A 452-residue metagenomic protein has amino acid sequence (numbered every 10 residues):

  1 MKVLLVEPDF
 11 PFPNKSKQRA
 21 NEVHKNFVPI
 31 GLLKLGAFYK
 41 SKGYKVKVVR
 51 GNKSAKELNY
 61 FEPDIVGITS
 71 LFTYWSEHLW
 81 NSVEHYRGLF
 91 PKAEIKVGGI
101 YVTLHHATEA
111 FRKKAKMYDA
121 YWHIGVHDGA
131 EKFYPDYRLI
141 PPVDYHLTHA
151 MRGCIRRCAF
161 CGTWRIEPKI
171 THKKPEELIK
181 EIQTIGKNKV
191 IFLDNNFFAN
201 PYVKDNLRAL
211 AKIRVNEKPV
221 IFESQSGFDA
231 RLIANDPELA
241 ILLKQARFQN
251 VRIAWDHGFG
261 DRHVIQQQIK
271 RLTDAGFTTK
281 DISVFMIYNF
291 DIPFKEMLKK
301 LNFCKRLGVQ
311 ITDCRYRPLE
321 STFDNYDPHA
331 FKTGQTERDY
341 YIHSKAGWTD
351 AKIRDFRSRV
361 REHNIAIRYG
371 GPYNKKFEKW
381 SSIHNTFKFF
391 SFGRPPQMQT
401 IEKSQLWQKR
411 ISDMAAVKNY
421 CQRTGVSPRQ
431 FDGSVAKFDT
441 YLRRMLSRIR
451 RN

Functional and structural regions predicted by a protein language model:
M1-Y118: A short, structured N-terminal alpha-helical element that caps or precedes a catalytic domain
K2-P8, K17, K40-G51, N59 (+2 more regions): Radical SAM enzyme core and accessory elements
V3-V6, I179-S283, Y288-F290: Conserved SAM/AdoMet-binding glycine-rich loop
D9-P11, G98-L104, I287-D291, R315-T322: Short beta-alpha junction loops
H24-N26, I30-G31, P142-E177: Canonical Radical SAM [4Fe-4S] cluster-binding loop centered on the CxxxCxxC motif and its immediate flanking residues
G88-I95, V220, F277-K280, V309: A short helix->loop->beta-strand "cap" motif at the edges of active sites that frequently abuts
K92-E94, G98-M151, R156-G162: Catalytic core of nucleotide-activated saccharide and alditol-phosphate transferases
H106-R112, F290-L307: Catalytic cores of alpha/beta
